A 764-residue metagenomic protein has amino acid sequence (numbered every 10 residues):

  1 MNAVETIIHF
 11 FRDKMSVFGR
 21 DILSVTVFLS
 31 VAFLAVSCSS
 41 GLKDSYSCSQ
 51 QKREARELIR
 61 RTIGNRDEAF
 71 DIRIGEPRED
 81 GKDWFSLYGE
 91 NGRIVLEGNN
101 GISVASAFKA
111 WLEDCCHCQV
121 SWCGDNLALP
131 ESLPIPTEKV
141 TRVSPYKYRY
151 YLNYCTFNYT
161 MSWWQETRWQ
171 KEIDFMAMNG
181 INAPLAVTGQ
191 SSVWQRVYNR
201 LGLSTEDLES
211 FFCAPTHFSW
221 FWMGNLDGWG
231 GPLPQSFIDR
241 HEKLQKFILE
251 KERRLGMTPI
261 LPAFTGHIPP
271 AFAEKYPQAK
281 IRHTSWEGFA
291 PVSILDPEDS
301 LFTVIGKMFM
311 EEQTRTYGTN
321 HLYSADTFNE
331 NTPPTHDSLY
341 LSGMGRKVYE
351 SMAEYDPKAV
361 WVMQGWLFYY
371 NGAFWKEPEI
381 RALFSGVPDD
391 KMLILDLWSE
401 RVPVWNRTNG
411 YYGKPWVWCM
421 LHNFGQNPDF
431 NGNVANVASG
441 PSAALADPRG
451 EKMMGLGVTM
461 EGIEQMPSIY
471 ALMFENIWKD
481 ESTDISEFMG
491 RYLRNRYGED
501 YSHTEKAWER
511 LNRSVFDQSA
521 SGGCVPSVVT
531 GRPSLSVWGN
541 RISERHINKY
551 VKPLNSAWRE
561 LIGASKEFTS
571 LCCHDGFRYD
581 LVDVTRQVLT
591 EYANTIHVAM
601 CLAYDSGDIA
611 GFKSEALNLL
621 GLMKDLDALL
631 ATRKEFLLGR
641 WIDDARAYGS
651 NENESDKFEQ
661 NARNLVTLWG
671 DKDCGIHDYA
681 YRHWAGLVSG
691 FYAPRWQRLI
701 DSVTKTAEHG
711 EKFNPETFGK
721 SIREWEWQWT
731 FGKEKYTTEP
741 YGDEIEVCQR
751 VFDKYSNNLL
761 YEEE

Functional and structural regions predicted by a protein language model:
M1-G19: N-terminal secretory signal peptides that target proteins for export/translocation
I7, M15, C38-S47, E763-E764: Basic/polar N-terminal segments that are highly enriched at the extreme N-terminus, encompassing both cleavable
S24-A35: Bacterial N-terminal signal peptides
S39-Y146: Contiguous, structured surface segment used for ligand recognition
D67, Q119-I135, L152-T156, A177 (+13 more regions): Catalytic-core regions of glycoside hydrolase
I547-L561, S565-T569, V584-D605: C-terminal substrate/ligand-recognition segments
H574, R578-D627, W696-Q697, T704-W729: Ordered core of a single globular domain
V688-F691, R695-E764: Extended, compositionally biased alpha-helical segments that mediate assembly or anchoring
